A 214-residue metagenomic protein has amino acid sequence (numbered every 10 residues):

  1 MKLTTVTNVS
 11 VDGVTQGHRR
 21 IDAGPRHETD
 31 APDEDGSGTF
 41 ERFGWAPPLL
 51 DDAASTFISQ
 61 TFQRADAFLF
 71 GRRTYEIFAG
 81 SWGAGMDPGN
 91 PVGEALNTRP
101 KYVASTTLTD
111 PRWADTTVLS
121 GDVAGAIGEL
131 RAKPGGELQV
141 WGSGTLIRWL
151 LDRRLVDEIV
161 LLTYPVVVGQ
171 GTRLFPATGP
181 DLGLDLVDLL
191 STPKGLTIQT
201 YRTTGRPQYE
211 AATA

Functional and structural regions predicted by a protein language model:
M1-L155, P165-A214: Portal/gating segments that form or line small-molecule/metal binding sites
V160: Conserved catalytic/dimer-interface elements of ABC ATPase nucleotide-binding domains
